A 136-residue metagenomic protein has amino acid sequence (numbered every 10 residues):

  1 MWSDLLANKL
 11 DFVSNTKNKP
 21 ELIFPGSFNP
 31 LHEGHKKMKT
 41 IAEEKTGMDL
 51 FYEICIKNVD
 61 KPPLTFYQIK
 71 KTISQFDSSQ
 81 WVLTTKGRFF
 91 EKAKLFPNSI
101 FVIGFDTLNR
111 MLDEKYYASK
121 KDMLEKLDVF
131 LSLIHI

Functional and structural regions predicted by a protein language model:
M1-H135: Nucleotidyltransferase catalytic core that binds NTPs
